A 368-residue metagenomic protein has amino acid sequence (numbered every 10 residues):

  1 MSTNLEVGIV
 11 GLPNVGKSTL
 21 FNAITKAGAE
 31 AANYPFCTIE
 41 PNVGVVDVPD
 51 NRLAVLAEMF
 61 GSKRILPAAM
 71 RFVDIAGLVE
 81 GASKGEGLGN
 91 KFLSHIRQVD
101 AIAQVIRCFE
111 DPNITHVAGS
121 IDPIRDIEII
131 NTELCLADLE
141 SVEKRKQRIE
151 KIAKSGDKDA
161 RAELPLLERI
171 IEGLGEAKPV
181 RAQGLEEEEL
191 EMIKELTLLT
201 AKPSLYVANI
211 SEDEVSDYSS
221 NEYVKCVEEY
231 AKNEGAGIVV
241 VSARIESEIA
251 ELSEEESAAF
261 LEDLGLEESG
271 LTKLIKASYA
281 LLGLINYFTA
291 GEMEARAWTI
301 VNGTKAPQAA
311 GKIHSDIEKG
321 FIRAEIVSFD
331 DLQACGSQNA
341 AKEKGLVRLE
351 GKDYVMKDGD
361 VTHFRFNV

Functional and structural regions predicted by a protein language model:
M1-T115, E143-K144, I149: Conserved G1/Walker A P-loop phosphate-binding module
M1-V10, V15, F21, R148-V355 (+2 more regions): C-terminal-of-GTPase-core extension/linker across diverse P-loop GTPases
K26, E58, S94, Q98 (+4 more regions): Short, intrinsically disordered, mixed-charge
A27-P35, N42-G44, R52-V55, K84 (+12 more regions): Glycine-rich, flexible loop/turn motifs
F36, D50-L53, L66-F72, E86-D100 (+9 more regions): Amphipathic alpha-helical transducer elements in NTP-driven molecular machines
F36, P41-G44, N51-L53, E58-I65 (+14 more regions): Short capping/connector residues at structural and topological boundaries
G44-P49, A76-E86, R97-K158, G173-E186 (+1 more regions): Conserved Switch II/interswitch segment of TRAFAC-class P-loop GTPases
Q98, K357-D358: Short, flexible surface segments
